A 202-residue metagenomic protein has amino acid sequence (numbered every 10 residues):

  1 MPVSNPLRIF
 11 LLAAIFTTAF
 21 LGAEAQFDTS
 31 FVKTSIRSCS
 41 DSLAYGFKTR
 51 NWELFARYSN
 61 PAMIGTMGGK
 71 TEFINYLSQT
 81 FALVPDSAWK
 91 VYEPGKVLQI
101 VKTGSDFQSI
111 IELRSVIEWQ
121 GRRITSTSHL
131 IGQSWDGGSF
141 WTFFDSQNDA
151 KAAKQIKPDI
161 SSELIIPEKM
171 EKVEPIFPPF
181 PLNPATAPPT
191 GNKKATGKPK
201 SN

Functional and structural regions predicted by a protein language model:
M1-S30: Bacterial Sec-dependent N-terminal signal peptides
P6, L12, D28-T29, V97-L98 (+3 more regions): Low-complexity, intrinsically disordered short peptide segments enriched in small/polar/basic residues
A14, A44, A62: Generic anion/oxyanion-binding catalytic loop in active/binding sites
A14, F47, T80-V84, S115: Hydrophobic, Leu/Ile/Phe/Ala-enriched alpha-helical segments that form helix-helix packing faces
A23-Y45, T49: Short, low-complexity N-terminal intrinsically disordered segments enriched in polar/charged residues
T29, T66, K70, F140-T142 (+1 more regions): Intrinsic-disorder-associated interaction segments
F31, R37, E53-Q108: Short solvent-exposed beta->alpha transition segments
V101-N202: Exposed beta-sheet edge and beta->alpha loop/turn motif
